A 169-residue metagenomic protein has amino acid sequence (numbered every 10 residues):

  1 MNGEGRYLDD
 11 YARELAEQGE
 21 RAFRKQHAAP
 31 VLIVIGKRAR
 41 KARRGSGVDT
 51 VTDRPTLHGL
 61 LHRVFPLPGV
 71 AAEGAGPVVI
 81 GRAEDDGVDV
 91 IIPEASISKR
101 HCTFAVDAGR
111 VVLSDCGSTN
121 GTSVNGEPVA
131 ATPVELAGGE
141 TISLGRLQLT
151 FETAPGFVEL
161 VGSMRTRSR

Functional and structural regions predicted by a protein language model:
M1, V106, G117, S123-R169: C-terminal boundary/linker segments immediately following FHA domains
M1-I92, G156-R169: Intrinsically disordered, low-complexity acidic Ser/Thr-rich regulatory segments
I80-R82, L113-G117, S143: Catalytic Cys-His active-site segments of thiol-dependent hydrolases/isopeptidases
D86, S96-S98, S118: Short linear Ser/Thr-Pro motifs
C102-F104: Buried hydrophobic-core signal for structured, non-transmembrane domains
